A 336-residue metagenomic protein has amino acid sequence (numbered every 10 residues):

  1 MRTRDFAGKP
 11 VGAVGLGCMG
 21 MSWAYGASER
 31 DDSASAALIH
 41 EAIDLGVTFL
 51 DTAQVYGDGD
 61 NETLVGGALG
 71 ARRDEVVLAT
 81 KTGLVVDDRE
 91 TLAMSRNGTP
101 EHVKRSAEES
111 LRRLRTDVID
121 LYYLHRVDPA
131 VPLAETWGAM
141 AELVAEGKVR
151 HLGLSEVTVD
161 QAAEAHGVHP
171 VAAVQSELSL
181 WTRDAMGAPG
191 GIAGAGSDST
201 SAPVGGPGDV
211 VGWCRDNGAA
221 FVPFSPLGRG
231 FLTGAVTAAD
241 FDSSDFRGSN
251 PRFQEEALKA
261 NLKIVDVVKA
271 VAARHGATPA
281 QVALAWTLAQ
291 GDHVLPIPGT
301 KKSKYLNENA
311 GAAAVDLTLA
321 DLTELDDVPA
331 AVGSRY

Functional and structural regions predicted by a protein language model:
M1-V76, S334: N-terminal binding-site loop/beta-alpha segment at the start of enzyme catalytic domains that lines or forms
A7-A27, A79-M94, V118, Y123: N-terminal small/glycine-rich loop or linker at the start of catalytic domains across soluble metabolic enzymes
V11-G15, T48-F49, E75-A79, V118-L121 (+4 more regions): Structural preference for beta-strand elements that scaffold enzyme active sites
L16-C18, T52, L121-L124, L154 (+2 more regions): Conserved beta-strand positions
E29-A42, G98-L114, T158-E164: Short, acidic/polar
G66-T80, G138, E142, E146: Alpha-helix-loop-beta-strand connector modules within alpha/beta enzyme cores
L111-P129: Active-site groove signature of glycoside hydrolases
V127, L133-Y336: Beta/alpha (TIM)-barrel catalytic core signal, keyed to glycine-rich beta->alpha loops juxtaposed to Asp/Glu that bind
